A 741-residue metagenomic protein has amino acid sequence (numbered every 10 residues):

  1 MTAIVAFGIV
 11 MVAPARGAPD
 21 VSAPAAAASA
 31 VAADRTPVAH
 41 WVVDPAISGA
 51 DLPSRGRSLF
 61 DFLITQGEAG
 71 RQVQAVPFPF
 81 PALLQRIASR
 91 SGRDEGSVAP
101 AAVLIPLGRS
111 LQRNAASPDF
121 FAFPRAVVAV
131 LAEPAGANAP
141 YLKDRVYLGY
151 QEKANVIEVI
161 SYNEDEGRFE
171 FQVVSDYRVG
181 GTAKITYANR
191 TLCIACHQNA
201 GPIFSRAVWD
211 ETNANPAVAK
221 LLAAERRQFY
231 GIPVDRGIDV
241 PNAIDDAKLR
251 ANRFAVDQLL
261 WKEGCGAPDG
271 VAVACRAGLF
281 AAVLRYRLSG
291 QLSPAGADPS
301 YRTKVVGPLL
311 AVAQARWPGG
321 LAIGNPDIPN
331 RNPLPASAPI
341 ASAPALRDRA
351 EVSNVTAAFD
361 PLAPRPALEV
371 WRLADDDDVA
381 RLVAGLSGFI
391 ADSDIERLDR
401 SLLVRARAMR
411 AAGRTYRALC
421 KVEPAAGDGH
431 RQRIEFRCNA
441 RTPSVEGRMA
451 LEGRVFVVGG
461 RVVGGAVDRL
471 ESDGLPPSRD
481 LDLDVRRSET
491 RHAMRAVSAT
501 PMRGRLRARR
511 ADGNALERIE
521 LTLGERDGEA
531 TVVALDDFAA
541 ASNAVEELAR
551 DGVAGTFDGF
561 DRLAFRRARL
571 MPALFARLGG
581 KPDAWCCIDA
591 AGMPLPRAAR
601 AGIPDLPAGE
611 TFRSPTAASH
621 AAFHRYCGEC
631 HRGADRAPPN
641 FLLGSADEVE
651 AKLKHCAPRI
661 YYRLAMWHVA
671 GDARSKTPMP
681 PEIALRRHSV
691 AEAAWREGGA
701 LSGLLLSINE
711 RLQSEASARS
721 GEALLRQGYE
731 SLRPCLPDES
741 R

Functional and structural regions predicted by a protein language model:
T2-V10: Bacterial N-terminal signal peptides
G17-G96, A102-L107, D235-T415, D527-E529 (+1 more regions): Aromatic- and Gly/Pro-enriched helix-to-coil junctions and flexible linker segments
G92-F120, A135-G136: N-terminal accessory alpha/beta regions
F121-L222: Acidic/His-rich structured neighborhood in mature extracellular/periplasmic domains
N189, A195-N199, V422, A440 (+2 more regions): Disulfide-rich extracellular modules and peptides
L192-Q258: Mixed-charge (acidic/basic) macromolecular-recognition segments
Y416-M494: Predominantly extracellular/secreted and cell-surface proteins with exposed, flexible low-complexity segments
